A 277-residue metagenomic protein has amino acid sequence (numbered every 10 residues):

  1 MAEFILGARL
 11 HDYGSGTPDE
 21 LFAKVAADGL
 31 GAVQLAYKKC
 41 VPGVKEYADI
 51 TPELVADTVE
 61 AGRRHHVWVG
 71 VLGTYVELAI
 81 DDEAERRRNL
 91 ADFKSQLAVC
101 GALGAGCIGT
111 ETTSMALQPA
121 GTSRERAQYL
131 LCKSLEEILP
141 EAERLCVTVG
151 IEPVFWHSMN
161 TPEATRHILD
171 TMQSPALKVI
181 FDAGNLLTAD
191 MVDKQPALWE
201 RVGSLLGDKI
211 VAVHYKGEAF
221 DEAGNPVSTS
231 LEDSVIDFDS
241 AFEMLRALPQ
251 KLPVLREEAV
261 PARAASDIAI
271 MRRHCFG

Functional and structural regions predicted by a protein language model:
M1-A105, E136, S174, K178 (+1 more regions): N-terminal pre-domain/capping segments
M1-G7, G14-G31, G104, M159-G277: Histidine-acidic metal/acid-base catalytic patches
G7-H11, Q34-A36, G70-Y75, G109-E111 (+4 more regions): A cross-family glycoside hydrolase active-site/sugar-binding cleft signature
D19-E20, D57-H65, A79-F181, D267: Active-site acidic/histidine proton-transfer and metal-coordination neighborhood in alpha/beta enzyme cores
C40-V41, E77, M115, H157 (+2 more regions): Positions that flank functional sites
V41-K45, L78-E83, A116-T122, L187-D190 (+1 more regions): A short acidic, helix-capping loop that chelates divalent metal ions and anchors anionic groups
Y47, T51, E85, N89 (+6 more regions): Residue-level preference for long, well-ordered alpha-helices that form the structural scaffold of enzyme catalytic
A56-V71, L131-S134, V202-K216, F242-E243: A short, hydrophobic secondary-structure junction motif
